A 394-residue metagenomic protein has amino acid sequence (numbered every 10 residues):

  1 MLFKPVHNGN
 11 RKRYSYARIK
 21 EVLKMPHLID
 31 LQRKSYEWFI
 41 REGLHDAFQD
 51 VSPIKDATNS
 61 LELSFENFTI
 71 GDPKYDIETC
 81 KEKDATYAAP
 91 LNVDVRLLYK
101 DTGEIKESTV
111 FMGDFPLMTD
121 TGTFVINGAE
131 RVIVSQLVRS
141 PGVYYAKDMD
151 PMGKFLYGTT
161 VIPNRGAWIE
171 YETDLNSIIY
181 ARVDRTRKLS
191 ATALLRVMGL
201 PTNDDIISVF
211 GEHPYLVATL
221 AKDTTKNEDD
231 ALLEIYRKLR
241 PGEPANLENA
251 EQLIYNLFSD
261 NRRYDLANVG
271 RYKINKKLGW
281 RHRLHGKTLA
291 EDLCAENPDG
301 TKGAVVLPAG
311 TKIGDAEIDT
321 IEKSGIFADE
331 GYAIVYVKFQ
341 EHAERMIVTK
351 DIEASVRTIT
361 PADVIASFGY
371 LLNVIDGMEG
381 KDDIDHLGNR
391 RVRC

Functional and structural regions predicted by a protein language model:
M1-C394: N-terminal non-catalytic structural scaffold regions of very large proteins
